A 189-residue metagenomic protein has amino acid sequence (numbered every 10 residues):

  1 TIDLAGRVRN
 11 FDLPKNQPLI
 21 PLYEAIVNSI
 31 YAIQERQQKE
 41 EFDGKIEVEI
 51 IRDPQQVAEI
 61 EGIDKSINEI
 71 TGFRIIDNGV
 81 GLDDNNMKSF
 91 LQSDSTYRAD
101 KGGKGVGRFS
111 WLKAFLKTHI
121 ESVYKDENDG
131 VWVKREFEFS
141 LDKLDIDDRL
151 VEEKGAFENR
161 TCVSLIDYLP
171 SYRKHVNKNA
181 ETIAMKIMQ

Functional and structural regions predicted by a protein language model:
T1-E61, S66, N85-L91: Bergerat-fold GHKL ATPase/HATPase_c domain
N68-F73, T161: Short beta-strand element(s) in the Bergerat
E69-T71, N86, G107, A114: Generic hydrophobic, aliphatic-rich segments that mediate packing or membrane embedding
D77: Acidic ATP/Mg2+-coordinating residue in the GHKL
G81-D83: A short glycine-centered beta->alpha linker in the GHKL/HATPase_c
R98-Q189: GHKL-type ATPase core
